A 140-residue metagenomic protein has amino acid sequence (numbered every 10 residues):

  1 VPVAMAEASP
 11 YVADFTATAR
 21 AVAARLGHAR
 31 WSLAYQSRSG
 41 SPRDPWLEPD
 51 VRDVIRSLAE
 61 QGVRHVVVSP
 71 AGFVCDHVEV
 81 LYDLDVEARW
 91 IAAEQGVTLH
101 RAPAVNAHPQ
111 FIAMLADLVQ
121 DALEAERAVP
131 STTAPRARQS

Functional and structural regions predicted by a protein language model:
V1-S140: Extended amphipathic ligand-handling, pore-lining, and cofactor/metal-binding catalytic surfaces
